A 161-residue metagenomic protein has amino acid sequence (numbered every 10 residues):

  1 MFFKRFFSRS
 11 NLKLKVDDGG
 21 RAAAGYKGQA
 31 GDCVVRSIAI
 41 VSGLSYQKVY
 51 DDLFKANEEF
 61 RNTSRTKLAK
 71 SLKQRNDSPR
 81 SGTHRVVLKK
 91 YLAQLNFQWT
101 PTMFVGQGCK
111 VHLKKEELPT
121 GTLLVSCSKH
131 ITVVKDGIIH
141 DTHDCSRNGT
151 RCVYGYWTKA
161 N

Functional and structural regions predicted by a protein language model:
F2-L72, V86, K90, Q94-N96: Active-site nucleophile-adjacent alpha helix/oxyanion-hole segment immediately C-terminal to the catalytic cysteine
K15-V16, R21-K27, S78, T102 (+2 more regions): Compositionally biased, low-complexity repeat tracts
G20-R21, V35, V133, D144-R147: Low-complexity, compositionally biased segments
A22-A23, R85, C152, T158: Polar low-complexity intrinsically disordered regions enriched in Ser/Thr and small residues
F60-K129, K135-G137, T142-D144: Conserved active-site-adjacent core of cysteine acyl-enzyme catalytic domains
D141-N161: Noncatalytic regulatory segments and standalone regulatory/sensor domains
